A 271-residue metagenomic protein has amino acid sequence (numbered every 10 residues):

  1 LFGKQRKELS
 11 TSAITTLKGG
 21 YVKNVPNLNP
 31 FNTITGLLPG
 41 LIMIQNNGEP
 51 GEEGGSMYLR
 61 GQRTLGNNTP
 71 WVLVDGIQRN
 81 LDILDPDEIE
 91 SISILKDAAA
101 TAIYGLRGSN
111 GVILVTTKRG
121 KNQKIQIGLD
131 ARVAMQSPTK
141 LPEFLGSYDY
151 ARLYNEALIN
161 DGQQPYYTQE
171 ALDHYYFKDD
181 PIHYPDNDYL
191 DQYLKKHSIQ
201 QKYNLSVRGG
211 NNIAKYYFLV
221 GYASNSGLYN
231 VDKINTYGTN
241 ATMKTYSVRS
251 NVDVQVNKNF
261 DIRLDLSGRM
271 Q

Functional and structural regions predicted by a protein language model:
L1-S250, V254-N257, D261-R263: Short, small/polar-rich motifs associated with maturation and membrane association, primarily at protein termini
L266: Cationic-aromatic interfacial patches
M270-Q271: Short, intrinsically disordered, charge-balanced linker/junction segments flanking boundaries in proteins
